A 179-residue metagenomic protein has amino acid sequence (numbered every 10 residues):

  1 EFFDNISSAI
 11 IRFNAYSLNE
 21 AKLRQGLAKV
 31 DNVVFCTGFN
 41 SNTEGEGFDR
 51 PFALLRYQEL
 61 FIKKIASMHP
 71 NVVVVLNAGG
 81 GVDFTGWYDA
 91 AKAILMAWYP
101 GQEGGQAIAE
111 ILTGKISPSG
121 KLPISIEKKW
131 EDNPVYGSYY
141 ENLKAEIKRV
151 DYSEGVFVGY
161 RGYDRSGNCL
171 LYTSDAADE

Functional and structural regions predicted by a protein language model:
E1-S174: C-terminal non-catalytic regions of proteins with extracellular/luminal or membrane-system context
D175-E179: A short, hydrophobic C-terminal helix/tail in secreted or cell-surface proteins
